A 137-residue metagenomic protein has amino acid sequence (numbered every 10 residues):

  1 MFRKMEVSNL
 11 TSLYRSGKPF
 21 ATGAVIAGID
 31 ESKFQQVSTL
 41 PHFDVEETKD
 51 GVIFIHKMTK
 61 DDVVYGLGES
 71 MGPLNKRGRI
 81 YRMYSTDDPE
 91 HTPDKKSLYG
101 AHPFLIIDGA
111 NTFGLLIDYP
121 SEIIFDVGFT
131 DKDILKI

Functional and structural regions predicted by a protein language model:
M1-I137: Catalytic and substrate-binding clefts that recognize carbohydrates or anionic sugar/phosphate headgroups
